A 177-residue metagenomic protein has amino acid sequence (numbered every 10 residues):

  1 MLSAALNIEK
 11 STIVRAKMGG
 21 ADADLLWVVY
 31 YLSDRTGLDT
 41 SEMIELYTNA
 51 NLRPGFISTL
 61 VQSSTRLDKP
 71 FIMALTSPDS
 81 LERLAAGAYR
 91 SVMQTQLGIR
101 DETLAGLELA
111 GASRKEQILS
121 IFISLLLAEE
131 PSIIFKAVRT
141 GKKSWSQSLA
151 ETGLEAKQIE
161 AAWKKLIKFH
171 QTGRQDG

Functional and structural regions predicted by a protein language model:
M1-G177: General marker for long, soluble alpha-helical cores
